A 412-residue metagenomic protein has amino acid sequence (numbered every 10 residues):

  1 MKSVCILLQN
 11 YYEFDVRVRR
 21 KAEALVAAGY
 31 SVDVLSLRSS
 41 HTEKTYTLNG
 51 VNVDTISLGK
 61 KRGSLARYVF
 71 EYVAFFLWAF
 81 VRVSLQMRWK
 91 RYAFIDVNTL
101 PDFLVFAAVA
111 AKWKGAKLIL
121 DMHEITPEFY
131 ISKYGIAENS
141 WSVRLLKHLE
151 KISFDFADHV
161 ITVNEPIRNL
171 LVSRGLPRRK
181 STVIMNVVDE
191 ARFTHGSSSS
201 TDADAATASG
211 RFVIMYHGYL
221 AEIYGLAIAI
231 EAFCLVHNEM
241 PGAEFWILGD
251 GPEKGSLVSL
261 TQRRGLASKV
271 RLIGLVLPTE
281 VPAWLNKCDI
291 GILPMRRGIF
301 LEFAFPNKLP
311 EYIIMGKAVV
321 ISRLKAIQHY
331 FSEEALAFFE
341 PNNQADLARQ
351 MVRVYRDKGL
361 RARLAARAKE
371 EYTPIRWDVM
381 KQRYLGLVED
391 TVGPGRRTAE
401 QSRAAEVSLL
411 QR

Functional and structural regions predicted by a protein language model:
M1-T42, Y46-N52, V236, L324 (+1 more regions): N-terminal subdomain of nucleotide-sugar transferases
V16, Y224, T279-W284, G291-I314 (+1 more regions): Nucleotide-sugar-dependent
V81-S84, F103-F106, A110-K114, L120 (+2 more regions): Membrane-proximal helix-turn-helix segments that form the acceptor-binding/catalytic region of lipid-linked
P166, V187: Carbohydrate-associated surface elements
A206-F233: Conserved donor-binding/catalytic core segment of Leloir-type glycosyltransferases
G255-E280: Nucleotide-activated donor-binding/catalytic signature segment of Leloir-type glycosyltransferases, i.e., the conserved
E333-Q344, R353-K358: Conserved acidic donor-binding segment of nucleotide-sugar-dependent glycosyltransferases
D346, R353, L360-P374, G386: A short, well-ordered alpha-helix in the C-terminal region of glycosyltransferases
